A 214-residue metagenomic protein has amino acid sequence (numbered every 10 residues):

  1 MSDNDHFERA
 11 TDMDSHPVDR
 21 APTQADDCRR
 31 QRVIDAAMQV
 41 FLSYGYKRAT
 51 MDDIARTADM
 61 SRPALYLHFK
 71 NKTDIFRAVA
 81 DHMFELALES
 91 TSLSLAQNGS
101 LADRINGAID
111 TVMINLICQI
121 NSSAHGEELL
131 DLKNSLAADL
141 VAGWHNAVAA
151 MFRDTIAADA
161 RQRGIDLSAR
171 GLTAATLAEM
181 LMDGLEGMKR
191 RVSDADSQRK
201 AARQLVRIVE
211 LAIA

Functional and structural regions predicted by a protein language model:
M1-C28, L167: N-terminal intrinsically disordered/low-complexity leader segments
D3-H6, D110-M113, A150-A157, L167-R191 (+1 more regions): Hydrophobic alpha-helical segments that form the core of small-molecule binding pockets and/or dimer interfaces
A21, V79-I105, H125: Amphipathic alpha-helical linker/stalk segments
D26, I34, A80, F84 (+1 more regions): Amphipathic, non-transmembrane alpha-helical scaffold segments
R32, A36, V40-D74, A78: Helix-turn-helix
S43-K47, N98, Q119, R163: Short coil/turn segments at alpha/beta junctions that flank glycine-rich nucleotide-binding fingerprints
L88, C118, S135-Q162, A175-E179: Amphipathic alpha-helical packing segments from all-alpha helical-bundle domains
D103-G107, L116-D139, R190: Amphipathic alpha-helical segments used for helix-helix packing
